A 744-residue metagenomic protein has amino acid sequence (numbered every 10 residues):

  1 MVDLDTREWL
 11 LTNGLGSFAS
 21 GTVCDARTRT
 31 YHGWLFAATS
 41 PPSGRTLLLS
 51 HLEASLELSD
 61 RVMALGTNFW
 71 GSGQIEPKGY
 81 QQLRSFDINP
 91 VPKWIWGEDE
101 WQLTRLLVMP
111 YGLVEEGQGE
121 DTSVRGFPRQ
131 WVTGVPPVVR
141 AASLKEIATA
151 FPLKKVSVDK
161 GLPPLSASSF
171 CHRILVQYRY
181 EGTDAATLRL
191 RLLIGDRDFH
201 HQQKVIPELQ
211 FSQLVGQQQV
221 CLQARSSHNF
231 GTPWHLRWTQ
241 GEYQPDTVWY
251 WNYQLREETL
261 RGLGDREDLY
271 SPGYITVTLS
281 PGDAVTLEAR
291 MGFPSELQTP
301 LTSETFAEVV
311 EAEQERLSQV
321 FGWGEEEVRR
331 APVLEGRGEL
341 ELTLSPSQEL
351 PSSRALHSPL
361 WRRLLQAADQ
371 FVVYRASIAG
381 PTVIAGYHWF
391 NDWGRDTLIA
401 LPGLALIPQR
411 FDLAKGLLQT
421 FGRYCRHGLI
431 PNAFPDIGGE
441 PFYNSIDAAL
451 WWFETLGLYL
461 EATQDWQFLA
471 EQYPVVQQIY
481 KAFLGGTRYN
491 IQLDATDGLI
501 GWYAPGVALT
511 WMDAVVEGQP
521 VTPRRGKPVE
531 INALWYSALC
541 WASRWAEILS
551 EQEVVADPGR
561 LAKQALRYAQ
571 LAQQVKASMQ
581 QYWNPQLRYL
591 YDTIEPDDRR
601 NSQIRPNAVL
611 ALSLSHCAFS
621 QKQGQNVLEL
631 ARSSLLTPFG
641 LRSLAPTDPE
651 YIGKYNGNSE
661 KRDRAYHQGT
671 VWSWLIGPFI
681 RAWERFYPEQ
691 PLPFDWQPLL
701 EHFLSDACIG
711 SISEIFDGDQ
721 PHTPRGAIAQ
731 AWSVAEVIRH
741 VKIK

Functional and structural regions predicted by a protein language model:
M1-R354, Q552: Terminal accessory carbohydrate-recognition/targeting modules of carbohydrate-active enzymes
D3-Q74, R266, R329, G336 (+6 more regions): Aromatic (Trp/Tyr) and acidic
N68-L107, Y111, E629-T637, L644-I652 (+3 more regions): Non-catalytic C-terminal accessory modules of carbohydrate-active enzymes
Q203-V205, L279, N391-T397, L401-P505 (+5 more regions): Aromatic-rich carbohydrate-recognition surfaces in CAZymes
T302-L317, P346, L360-L364, R410-G422 (+7 more regions): Extended, well-ordered alpha-helical scaffold segments
S352-S353, N432, D494, Y536-E629 (+3 more regions): Catalytic cores of carbohydrate-active enzymes
A355-A367, Q409, L460-V529, R560 (+5 more regions): Active-site acid/base region of carbohydrate-active enzymes
R375-D392, P431-W451, T455, A462 (+4 more regions): Carbohydrate-binding/catalytic loop surfaces
